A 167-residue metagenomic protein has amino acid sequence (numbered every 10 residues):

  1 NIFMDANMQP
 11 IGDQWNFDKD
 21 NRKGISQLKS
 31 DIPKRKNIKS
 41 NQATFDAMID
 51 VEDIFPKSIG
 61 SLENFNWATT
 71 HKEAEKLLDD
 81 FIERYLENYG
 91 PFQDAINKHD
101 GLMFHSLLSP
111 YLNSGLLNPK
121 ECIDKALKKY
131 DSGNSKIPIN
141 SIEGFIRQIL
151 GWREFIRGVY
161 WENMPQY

Functional and structural regions predicted by a protein language model:
N1-A68: Beta-rich, aromatic/charged-enriched effector core domains that present basic-aromatic interfaces for binding
E73-D79, E83-Y167: Gly/Thr-rich phosphate-binding loop signature of adenosyl cofactor/nucleotide-binding cores
